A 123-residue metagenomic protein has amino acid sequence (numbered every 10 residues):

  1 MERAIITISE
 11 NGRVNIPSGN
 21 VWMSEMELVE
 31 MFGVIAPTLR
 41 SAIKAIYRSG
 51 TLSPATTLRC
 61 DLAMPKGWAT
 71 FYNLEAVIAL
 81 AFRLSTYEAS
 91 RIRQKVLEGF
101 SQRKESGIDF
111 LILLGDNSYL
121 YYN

Functional and structural regions predicted by a protein language model:
M1-E27, M31, D61-N123: Positively charged, aromatic-accented nucleic-acid-binding surfaces
M26, P37-S41: Key DNA-contact positions within bacterial/archaeal DNA-binding proteins
K44-A55: Short, solvent-exposed alpha-helical "recognition" segments
S53-A63: S4-like RNA-binding module at protein N-termini
